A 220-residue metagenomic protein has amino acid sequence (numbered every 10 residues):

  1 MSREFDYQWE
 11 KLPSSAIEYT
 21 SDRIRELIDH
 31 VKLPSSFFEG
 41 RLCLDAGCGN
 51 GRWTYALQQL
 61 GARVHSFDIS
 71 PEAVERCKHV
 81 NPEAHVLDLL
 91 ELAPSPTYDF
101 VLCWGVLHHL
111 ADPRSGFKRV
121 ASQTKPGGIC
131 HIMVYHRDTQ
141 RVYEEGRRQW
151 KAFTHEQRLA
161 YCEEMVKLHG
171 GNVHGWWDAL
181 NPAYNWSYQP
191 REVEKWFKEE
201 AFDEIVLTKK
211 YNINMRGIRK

Functional and structural regions predicted by a protein language model:
M1-P94, F100, W104, K209-M215: Conserved N-terminal segment of class I S-adenosyl-L-methionine
Y55, L110-S115: Short N-terminal helix/helix-N-cap motif within the alpha/beta-hydrolase-1
W104-L107, M133: Residues lining the SAM
R114-P126: A short glycine-rich, Lys/Arg-flanked "PGG" loop and its adjoining helix->strand segment in the class I
I129-Y161: Conserved class I S-adenosyl-L-methionine
L168-N185: Short, glycine-/aromatic-enriched active-site segment of Class I SAM-dependent methyltransferases
A183-E200: Short alpha-helix
F202-K220: Core SAM-dependent methyltransferase catalytic element
